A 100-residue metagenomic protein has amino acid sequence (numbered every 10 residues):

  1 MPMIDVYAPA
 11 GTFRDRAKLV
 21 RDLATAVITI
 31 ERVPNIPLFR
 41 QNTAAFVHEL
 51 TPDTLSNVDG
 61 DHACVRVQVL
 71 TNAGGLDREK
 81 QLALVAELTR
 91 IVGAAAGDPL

Functional and structural regions predicted by a protein language model:
M1-L100: A domain-level signal for the structural core that forms small-molecule/cofactor-binding pockets and catalytic centers
